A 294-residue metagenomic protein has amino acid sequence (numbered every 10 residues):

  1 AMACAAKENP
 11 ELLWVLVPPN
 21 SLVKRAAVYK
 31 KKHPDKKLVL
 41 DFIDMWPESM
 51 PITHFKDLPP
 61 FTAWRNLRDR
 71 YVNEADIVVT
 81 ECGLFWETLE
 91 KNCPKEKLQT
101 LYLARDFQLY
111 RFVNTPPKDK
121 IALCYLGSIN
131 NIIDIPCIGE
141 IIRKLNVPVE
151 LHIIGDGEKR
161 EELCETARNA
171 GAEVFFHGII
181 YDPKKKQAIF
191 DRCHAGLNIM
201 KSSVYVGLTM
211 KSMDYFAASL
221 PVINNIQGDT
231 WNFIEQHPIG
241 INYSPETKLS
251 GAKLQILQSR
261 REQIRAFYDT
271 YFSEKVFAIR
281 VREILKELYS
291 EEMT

Functional and structural regions predicted by a protein language model:
A3, S21-K24, V28-K32, W46 (+1 more regions): Membrane-proximal helix-turn-helix segments that form the acceptor-binding/catalytic region of lipid-linked
A3-L22, P34-V39: Short N-terminal targeting/anchoring amphipathic segment
N73-E74, V79-T80, F85-R105: Helix-loop-beta element that forms the nucleotide-linked donor phosphate-binding surface in glycosyltransferases
V79, T115-I133, I138-R143, L151-H152: Conserved donor-binding/catalytic core segment of Leloir-type glycosyltransferases
Y102-K120, D134, S290: Acidic anion/phosphate-binding donor-loop and adjacent secondary structure in glycosyltransferase catalytic cores
I133, H177, D182-A188, G196-D214 (+1 more regions): Nucleotide-sugar-dependent
H152, E161-K184: Nucleotide-activated donor-binding/catalytic signature segment of Leloir-type glycosyltransferases, i.e., the conserved
E246-T294: A charged, aromatic-enriched C-terminal amphipathic alpha-helix characteristic of glycosyltransferases across folds
